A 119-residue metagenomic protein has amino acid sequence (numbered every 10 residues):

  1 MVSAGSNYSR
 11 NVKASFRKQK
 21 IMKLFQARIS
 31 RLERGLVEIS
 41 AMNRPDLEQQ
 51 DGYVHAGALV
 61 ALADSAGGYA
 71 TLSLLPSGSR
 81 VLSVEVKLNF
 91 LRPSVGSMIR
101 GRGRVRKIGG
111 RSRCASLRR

Functional and structural regions predicted by a protein language model:
M1-R119: Terminal targeting signals and extreme-terminal segments of soluble enzymes
